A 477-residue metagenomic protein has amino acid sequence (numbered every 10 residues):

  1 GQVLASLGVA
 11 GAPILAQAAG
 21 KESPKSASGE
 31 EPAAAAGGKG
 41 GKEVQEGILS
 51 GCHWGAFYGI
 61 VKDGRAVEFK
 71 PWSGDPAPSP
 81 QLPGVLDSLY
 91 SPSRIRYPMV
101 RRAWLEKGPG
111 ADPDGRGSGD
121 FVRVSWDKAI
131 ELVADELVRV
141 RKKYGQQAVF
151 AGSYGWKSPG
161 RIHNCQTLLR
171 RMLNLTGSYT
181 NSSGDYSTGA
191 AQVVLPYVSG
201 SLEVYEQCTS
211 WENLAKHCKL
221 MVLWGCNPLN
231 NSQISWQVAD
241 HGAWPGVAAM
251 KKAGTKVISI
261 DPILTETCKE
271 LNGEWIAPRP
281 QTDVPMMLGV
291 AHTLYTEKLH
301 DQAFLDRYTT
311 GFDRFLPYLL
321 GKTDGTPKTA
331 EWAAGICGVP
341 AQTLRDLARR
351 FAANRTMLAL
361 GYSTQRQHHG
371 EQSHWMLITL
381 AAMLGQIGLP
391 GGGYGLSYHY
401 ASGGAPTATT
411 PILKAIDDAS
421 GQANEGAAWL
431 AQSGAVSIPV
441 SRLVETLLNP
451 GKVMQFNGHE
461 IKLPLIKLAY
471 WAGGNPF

Functional and structural regions predicted by a protein language model:
G1-L299, Q432, Y470-A472: N-terminal export/assembly segments and adjacent metallocofactor-ligating motifs of anaerobic energy-metabolism
C52, C165, L214-A215, M250 (+9 more regions): Active-site-proximal structural scaffolding
Y144-A148, H300-L305, G388-G395: Flexible, glycine/charged-enriched surface loops at secondary-structure junctions
G145-Q146, G155, P159, N164 (+4 more regions): Gly/Pro-rich turn-and-neighbor structural signature
G152-G160, W332-I336, G361-H368, H399-A401 (+1 more regions): Conserved short loop/turn motifs at secondary-structure junctions
N213-K216, F351, I461-I466: Extracellular/periplasmic catalytic domains that process cell-envelope and extracellular macromolecules
K251-I258, I263-A353: Long, well-ordered, tryptophan-enriched scaffold segments
F351-N457, K462: A glycine-rich, hydrophobic/aromatic-adjacent loop/helix-cap motif
